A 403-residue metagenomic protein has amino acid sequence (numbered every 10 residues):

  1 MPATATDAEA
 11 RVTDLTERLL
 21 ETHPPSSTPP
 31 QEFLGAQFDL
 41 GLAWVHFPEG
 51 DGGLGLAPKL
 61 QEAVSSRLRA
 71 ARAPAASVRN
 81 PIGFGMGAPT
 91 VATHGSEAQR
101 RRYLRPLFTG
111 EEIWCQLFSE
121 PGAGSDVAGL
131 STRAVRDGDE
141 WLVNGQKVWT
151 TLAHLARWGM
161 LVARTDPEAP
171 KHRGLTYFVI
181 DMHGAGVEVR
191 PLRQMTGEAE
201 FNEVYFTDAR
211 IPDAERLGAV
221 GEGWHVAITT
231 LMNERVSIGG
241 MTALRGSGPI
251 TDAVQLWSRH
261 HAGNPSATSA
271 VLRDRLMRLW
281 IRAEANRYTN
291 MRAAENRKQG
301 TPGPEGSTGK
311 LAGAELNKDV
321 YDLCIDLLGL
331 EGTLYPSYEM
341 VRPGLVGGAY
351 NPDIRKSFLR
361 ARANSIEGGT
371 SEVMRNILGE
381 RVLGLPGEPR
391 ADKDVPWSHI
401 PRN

Functional and structural regions predicted by a protein language model:
M1-I82, A92, Q99-R102, P106 (+5 more regions): Amphipathic, small/basic residue-rich leader segments at the start of a protein or domain
M1-V12, A134, G240, G246 (+3 more regions): Intrinsic disorder at enzyme termini
G41, V64, S96, Q116 (+8 more regions): Buried hydrophobic positions in well-ordered alpha/beta secondary-structure cores of metabolic enzymes
G110-F118: A short, Trp-centered hydrophobic/proline-enriched beta-strand micro-motif
A123, V148-H154, M195-T196, A363-G368: Glycine-rich phosphate/pyrophosphate-binding beta-alpha loops
D139, N144-R190: A short core secondary-structure module
V187-Y288, N364, S398-N403: Glycine-rich beta->alpha junctions and the first turn(s) of the following alpha-helix
S266, A270, E284-V346: C-terminal helix-coil-helix/basic helical segment that borders enzyme active sites and/or dimer interfaces and provides
